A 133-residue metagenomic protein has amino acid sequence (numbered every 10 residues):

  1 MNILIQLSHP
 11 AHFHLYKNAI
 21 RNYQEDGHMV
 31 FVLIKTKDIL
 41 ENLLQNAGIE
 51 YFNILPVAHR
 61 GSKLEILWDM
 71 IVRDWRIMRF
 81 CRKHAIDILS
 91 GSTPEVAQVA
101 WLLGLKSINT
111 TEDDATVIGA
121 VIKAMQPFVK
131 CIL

Functional and structural regions predicted by a protein language model:
M1-P10: Nucleotide-activated donor-dependent transferases that construct or modify glycoconjugates
N2, I86-I88: Structural motif
L7, Q24-D69: Conserved nucleotide-sugar phosphate-binding/catalytic loop shared by glycosyltransferases and other
P10-Q24: Short amphipathic alpha-helix
N22, L43, V99, K123-M125: Hydrophobic/aromatic ligand-binding patch that stacks against planar heteroaromatic rings of cofactors or nucleotides
D38, L89-L103: An aromatic- and histidine-rich active-site surface loop
K63-A85: An amphipathic, basic-hydrophobic alpha-helix
L105-L133: Active-site-proximal region of nucleotide-activated glycan assembly enzymes, centered on histidine/acidic-rich loops
